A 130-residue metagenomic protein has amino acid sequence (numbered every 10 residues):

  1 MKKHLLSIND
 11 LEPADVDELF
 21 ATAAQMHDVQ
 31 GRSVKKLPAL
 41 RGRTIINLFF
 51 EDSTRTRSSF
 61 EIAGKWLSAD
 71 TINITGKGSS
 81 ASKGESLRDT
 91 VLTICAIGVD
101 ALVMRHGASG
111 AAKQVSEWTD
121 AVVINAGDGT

Functional and structural regions predicted by a protein language model:
M1-I62: Positively charged, low-complexity intrinsically disordered leader regions
S7, N47, N73, V123-N125: Structural signal for conserved beta-strand scaffold positions within catalytic alpha/beta enzyme cores
L11, T22-V29, L67, I97 (+2 more regions): Change "in soluble alpha/beta enzymes" to "in soluble alpha/beta proteins
E12-V16, S53, R57, K83 (+3 more regions): Generic structural signal for well-ordered, non-membrane alpha-helical segments in soluble metabolic enzymes
P38, S80, N125: Short glycine- and Lys/Arg-enriched binding-loop motifs that mark or flank ligand-binding interfaces
T44-G98: Active-site cofactor/substrate anionic-group-binding motifs, chiefly glycine- and Lys/Arg-rich phosphate-binding loops
E85, D89-T130: Anion-binding alpha/beta catalytic cores of soluble intermediary-metabolism enzymes, centered on
